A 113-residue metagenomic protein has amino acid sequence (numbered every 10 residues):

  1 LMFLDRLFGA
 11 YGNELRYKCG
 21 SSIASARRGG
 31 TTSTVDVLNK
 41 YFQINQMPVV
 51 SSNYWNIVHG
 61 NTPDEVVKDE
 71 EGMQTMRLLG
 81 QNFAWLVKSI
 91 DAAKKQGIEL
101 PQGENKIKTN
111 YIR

Functional and structural regions predicted by a protein language model:
L1-Y54: Helix-loop-strand module that forms the ligand-binding subsite of alpha/beta enzymes
P48-R113: Glycine-rich phosphate/pyrophosphate-binding loop and the adjoining helix
